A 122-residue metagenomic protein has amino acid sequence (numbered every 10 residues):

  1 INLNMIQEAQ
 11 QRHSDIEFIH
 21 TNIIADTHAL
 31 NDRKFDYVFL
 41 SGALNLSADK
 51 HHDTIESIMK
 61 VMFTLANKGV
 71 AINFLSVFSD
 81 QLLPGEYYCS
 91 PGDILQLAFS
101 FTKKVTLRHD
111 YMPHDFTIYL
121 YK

Functional and structural regions predicted by a protein language model:
I1-H28: Class I SAM-dependent methyltransferase SAM/SAH-binding core
V38-G42: A conserved beta-strand element that flanks and buttresses the S-adenosyl-L-methionine
N45, L75-D80: Short "lid" loop at the C-terminus of a central beta-strand within the Rossmann-like core of SAM-dependent
L46-M62: A short, conserved alpha-helix within the catalytic core of class I
M59, T64-S76: Conserved beta-strand signature within the Rossmann-like core of class I S-adenosyl-L-methionine
G85-H109, P113: Short alpha-helix
I118-K122: C-terminal lobe and adjacent flexible extensions of AdoMet/dcAdoMet transferase-like proteins
